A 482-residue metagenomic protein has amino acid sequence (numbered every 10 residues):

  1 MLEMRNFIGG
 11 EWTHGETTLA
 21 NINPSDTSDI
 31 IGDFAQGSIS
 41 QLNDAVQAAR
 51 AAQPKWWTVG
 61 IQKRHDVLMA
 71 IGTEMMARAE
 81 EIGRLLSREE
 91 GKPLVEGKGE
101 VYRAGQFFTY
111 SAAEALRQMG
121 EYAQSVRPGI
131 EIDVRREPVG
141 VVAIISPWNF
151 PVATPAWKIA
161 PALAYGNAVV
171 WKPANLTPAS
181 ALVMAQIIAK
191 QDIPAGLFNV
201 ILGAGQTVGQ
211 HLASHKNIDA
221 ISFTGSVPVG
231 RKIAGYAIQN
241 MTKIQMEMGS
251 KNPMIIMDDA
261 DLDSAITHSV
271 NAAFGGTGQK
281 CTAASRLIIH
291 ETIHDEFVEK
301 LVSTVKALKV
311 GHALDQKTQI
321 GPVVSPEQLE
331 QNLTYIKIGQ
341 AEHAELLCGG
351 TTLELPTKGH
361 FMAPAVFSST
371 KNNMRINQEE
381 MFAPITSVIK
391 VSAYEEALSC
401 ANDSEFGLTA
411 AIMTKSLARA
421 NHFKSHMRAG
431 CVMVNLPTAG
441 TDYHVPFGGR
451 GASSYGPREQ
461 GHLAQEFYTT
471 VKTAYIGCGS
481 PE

Functional and structural regions predicted by a protein language model:
M1-D26: Hydrophobic face of amphipathic alpha-helices that form TPR/SEL1-like repeat modules and related alpha-solenoid
G10, S28, R64, L86 (+10 more regions): Residue-level signal for inorganic ion chemistry
T27-G32, I218, I255, K309 (+3 more regions): Conserved C-terminal structural/oligomerization subdomain of aldehyde/semialdehyde dehydrogenase
T27-M119: Glycine-rich loop-to-alpha-helix module at the N-terminal edge of alpha/beta enzyme cores
I31-G37, A52-T58, I144, M254-M257 (+5 more regions): Short, well-ordered beta-strand elements within core beta-sheets of diverse protein domains
G120-S264, V391: Rossmann-like NAD(P) dinucleotide-binding subdomain of oxidoreductase/dehydrogenase enzymes
A168-V170, L346, C431: A short hydrophobic/small-residue beta-strand
P228-K371, V434, G479-P481: ALDH superfamily catalytic-core signature
